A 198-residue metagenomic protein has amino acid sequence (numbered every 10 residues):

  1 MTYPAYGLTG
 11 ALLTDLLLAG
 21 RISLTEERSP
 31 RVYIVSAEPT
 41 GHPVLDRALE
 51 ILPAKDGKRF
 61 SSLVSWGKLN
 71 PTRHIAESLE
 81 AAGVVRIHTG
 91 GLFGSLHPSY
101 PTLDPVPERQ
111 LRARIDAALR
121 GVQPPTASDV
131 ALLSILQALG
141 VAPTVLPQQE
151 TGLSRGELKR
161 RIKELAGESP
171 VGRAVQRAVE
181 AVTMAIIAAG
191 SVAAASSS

Functional and structural regions predicted by a protein language model:
M1-L12, L18-S198: Acidic, Ser/Thr/Pro-rich intrinsically disordered cytosolic tails and loops of eukaryotic transmembrane proteins
